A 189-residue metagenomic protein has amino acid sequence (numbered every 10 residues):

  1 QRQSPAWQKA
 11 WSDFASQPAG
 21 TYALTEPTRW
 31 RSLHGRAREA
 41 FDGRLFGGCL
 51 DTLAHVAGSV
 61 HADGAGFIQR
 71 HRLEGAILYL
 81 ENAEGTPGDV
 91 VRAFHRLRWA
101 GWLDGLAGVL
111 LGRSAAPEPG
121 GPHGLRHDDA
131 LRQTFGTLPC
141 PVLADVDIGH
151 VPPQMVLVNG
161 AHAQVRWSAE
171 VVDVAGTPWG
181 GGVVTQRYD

Functional and structural regions predicted by a protein language model:
Q1, S16, H55-A62, W99-W102 (+2 more regions): Generic secondary-structure signature for well-ordered alpha-helical cores
Q1-D51: Conserved anion/nucleotide-ligand pocket segment
T21-L24, A65-F67, L103-D104: Short hydrophobic/aromatic-rich motifs at helix boundaries and adjacent loops
T28-H34, L73, G108-R113: Short acidic (Asp/Glu) and glycine-rich catalytic loops that position anionic groups and cofactors
R31-H34, A40, G64-F67, D129-Q133: Intrinsically disordered, low-complexity boundary segments flanking structured domains
R44-V90: Oxyanion-binding "anion nests"
T86-Y188: C-terminal active-site/capping subdomain that shapes the small-molecule cofactor and substrate pocket of enzyme
